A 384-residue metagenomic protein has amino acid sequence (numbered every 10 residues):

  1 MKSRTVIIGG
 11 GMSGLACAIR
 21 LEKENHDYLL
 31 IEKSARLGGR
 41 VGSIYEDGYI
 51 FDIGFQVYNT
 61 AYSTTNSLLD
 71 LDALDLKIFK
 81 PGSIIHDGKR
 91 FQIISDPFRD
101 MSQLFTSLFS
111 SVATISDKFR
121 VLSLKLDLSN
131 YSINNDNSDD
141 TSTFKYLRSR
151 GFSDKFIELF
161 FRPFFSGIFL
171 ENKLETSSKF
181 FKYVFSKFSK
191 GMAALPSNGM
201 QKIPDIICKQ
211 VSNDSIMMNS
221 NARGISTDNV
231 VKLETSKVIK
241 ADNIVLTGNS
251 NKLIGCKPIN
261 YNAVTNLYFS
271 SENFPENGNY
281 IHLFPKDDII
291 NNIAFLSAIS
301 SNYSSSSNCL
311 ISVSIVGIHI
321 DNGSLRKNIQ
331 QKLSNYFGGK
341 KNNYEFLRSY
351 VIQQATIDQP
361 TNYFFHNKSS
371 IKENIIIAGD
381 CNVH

Functional and structural regions predicted by a protein language model:
S3-L30: N-terminal Rossmann-like FAD-binding beta1-loop-alpha1 element of flavoenzymes
E22-E46: Glycine-rich FAD pyrophosphate-binding loop
G42-A61, S116-N134: Glycine-rich active-site loop/strand segments that organize a redox cofactor
Q56-S63, N135-D139, R150, S186-C208 (+1 more regions): Short beta-strand to alpha-helix junction loop
N66, D75-L174: Mobile amphipathic helical/loop "lid" adjacent to a hydrophobic cofactor/ligand pocket
F169, R326-E373: Flavin (FAD/FMN) cofactor-binding core of flavoprotein oxidoreductases
F180-N229, L233-T235, I239, N243: Helical element adjacent to the flavin cofactor pocket in flavoenzyme catalytic cores
R223-T227, L233-K327, Q331, N335-Y336 (+1 more regions): Mid-domain catalytic core of redox enzymes that form a hydrophobic substrate pocket/lid adjacent to a catalytic redox
